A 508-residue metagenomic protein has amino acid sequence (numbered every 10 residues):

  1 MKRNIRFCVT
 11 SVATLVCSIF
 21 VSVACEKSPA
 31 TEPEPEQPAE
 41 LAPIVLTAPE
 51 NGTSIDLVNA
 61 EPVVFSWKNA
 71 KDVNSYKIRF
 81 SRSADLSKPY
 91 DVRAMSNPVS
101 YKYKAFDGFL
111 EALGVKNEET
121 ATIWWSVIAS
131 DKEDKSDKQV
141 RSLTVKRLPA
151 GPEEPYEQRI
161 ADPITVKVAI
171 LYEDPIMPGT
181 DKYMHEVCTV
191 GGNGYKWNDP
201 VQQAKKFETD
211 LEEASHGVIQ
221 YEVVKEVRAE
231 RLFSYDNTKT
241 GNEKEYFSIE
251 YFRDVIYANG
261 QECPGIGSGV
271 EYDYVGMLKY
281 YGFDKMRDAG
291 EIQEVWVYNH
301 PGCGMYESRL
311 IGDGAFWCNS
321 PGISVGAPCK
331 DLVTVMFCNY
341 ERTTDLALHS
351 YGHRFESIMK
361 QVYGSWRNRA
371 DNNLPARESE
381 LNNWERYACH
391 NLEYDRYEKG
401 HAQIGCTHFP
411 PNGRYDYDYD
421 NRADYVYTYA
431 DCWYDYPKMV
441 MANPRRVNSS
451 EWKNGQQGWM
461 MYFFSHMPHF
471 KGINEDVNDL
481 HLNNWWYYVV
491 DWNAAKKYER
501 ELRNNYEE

Functional and structural regions predicted by a protein language model:
M1-V23: Sec-dependent bacterial lipoprotein signal peptides
S18-G52, E133, V140-S142, R147-E154: Bacterial Sec-dependent N-terminal signal peptides
G52-I55, K77-T122: Recognizes extended acidic, P/S/T-rich segments that occur within or adjacent to Ig-like beta-sandwich modules
A60-V73: Conserved aromatic anchor
P152-K285, Y306: Propeptide-to-catalytic entry region of secreted or membrane-anchored zinc metalloproteases
E153-G192, Y363-E508: Replace "(M1/M4/M9/M12/WLM)" with "(e.g., M1/M4/M8/M9/M12/M26/WLM)" and add "not limited to" to clarify scope
E341-V362: Active-site recognition of the HExxH zinc-binding catalytic motif
